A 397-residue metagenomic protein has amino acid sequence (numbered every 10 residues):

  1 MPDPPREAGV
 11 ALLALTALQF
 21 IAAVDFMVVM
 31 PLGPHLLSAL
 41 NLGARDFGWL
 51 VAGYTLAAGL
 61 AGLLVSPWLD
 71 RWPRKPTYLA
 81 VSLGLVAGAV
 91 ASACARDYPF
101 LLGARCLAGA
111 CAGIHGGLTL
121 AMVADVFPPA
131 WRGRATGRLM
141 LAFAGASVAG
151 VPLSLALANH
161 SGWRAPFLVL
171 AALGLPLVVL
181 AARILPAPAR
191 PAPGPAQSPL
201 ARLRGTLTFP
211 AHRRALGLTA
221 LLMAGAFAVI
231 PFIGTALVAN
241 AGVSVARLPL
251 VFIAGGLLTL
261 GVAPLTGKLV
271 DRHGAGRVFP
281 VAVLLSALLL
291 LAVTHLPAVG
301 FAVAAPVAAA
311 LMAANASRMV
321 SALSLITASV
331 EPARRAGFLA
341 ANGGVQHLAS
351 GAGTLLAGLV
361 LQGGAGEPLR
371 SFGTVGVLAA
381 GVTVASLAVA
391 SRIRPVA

Functional and structural regions predicted by a protein language model:
P2-P5, P186-L216: Juxtamembrane intracellular "pre-TM" segments in multi-pass secondary transporters
M30, H212-I253: Extracytoplasmic gate region of multi-pass secondary transporters
N41, P73, C94-F100, G242 (+1 more regions): Helix-breaking motifs and short loop linkers at transmembrane-helix boundaries and internal kinks in secondary membrane
L60-P99: Conserved MFS/SLC helix-loop-helix module at the cytosolic interface between two early adjacent transmembrane helices
G62-P73, V262-G274, L361: Helix-to-loop junctions at the C-terminal end of transmembrane segments in multipass secondary transporters
A104-F143: Cytoplasmic helix-loop-helix junction between adjacent transmembrane helices in 12-TM secondary transporters
R138-L185: Helix-loop-helix hairpin linking two adjacent transmembrane segments in secondary transporters
G276-A322: C-terminal transmembrane helical hairpin of 12-TM major facilitator-type secondary transporters
